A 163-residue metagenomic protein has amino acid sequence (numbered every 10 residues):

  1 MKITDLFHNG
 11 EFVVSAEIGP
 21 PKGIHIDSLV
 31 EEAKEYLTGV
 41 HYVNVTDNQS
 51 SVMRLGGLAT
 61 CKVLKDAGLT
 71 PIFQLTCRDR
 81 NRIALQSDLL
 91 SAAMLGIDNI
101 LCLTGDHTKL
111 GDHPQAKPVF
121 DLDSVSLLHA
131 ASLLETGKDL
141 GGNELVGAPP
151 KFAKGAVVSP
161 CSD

Functional and structural regions predicted by a protein language model:
M1-G19, G23-I26, E31, D139-F152: N-terminal amphipathic alpha-helix/helix-capping segment at the start of soluble metabolic enzymes
T4-N9, A33-T38, L58-G68, L89-I97 (+1 more regions): Acidic (Asp/Glu)-rich catalytic clusters
V13-S28, P71-I83, K151-D163: Active-site mouth loops of central-metabolism enzymes
E17, V43, A92: Conserved, mostly hydrophobic/aromatic
I24, H41-L58, T108-V119: Glycine-rich, proline-tolerant flexible connector loops at the mouths of alpha/beta enzymes
S51-Q74, V119-K154: Alpha-helix-loop-beta-strand connector modules within alpha/beta enzyme cores
R82-H129: Flexible, glycine-rich active-site loops centered on histidine and acidic residues that chelate a metal or position
